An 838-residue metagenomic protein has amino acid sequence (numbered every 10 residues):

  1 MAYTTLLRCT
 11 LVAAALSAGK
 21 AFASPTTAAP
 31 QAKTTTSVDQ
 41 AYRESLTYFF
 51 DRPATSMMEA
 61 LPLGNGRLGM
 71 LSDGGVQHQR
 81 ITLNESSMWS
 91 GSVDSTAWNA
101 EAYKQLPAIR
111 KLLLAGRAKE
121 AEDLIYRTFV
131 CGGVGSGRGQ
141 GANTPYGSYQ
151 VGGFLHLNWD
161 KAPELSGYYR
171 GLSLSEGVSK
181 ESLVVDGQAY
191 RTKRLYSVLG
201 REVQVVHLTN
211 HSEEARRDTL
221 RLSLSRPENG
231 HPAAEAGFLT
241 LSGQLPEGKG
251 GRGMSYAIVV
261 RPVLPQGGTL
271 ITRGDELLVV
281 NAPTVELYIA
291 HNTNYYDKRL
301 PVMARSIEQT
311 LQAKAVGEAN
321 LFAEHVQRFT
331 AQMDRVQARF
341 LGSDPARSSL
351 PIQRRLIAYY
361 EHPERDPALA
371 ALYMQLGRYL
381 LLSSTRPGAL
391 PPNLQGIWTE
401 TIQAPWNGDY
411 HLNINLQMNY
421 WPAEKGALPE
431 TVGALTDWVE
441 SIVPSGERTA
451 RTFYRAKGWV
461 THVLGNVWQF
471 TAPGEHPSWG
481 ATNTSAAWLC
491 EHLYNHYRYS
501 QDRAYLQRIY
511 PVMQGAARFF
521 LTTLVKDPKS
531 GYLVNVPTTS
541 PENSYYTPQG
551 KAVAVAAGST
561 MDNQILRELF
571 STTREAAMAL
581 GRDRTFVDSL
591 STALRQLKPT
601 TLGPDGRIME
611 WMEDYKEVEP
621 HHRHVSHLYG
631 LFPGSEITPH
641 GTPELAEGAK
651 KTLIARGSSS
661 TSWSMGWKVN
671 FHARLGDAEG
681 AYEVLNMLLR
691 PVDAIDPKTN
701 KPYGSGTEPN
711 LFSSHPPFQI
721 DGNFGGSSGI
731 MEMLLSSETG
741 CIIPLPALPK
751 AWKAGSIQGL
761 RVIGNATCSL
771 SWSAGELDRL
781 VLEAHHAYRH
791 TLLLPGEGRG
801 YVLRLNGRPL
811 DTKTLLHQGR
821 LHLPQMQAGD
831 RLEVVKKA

Functional and structural regions predicted by a protein language model:
M1-A32: Bacterial Sec-dependent N-terminal signal peptides
P30-P477, T484, L493-Y497, P528 (+12 more regions): Aromatic-residue-lined binding/catalytic grooves and analogous aromatic/hydrophobic interfacial grooves in multimeric
G141-D160, I720-I763, T767-C768, S773: Catalytic cores of secreted or luminal carbohydrate-active enzymes
G377, M513, L566, P633 (+4 more regions): Hydrophobic, well-ordered secondary-structure elements that form the walls of internal hydrophobic environments
G396, E400, L533-N535, N543 (+3 more regions): C-terminal catalytic domain of Rieske-type non-heme iron oxygenases
S485-H496, Y505-T522, S664, A681 (+1 more regions): Extended, hydrophobic alpha-helical segments in both membrane/secreted and soluble proteins
G515, F519-A576: Acidic/histidine-rich catalytic neighborhood
